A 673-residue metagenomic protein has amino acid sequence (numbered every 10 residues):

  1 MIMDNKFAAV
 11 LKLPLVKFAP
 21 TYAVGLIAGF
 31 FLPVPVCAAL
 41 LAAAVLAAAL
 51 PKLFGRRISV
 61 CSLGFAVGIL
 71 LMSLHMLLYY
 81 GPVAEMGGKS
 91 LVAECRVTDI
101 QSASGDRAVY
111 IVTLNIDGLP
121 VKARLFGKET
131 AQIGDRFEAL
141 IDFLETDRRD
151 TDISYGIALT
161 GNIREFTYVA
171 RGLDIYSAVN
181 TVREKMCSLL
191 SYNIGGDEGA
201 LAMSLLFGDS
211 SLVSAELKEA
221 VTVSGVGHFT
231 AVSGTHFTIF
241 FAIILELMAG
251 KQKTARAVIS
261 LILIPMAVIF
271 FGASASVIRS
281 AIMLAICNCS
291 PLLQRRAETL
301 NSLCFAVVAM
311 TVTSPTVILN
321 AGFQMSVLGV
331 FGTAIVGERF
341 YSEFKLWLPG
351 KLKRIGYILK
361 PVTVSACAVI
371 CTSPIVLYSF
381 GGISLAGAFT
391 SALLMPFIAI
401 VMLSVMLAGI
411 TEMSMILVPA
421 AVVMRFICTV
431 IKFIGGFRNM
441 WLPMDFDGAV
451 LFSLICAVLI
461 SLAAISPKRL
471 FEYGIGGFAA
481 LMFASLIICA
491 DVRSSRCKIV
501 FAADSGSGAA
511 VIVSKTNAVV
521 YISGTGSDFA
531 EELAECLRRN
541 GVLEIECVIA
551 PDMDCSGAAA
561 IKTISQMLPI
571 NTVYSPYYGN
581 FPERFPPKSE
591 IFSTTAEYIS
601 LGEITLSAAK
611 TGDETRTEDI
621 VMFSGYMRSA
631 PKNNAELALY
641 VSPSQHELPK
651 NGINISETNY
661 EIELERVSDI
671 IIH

Functional and structural regions predicted by a protein language model:
M1-E85, R279, A449, L462-S466 (+1 more regions): N-terminal leader/targeting segments
M1-F31, I286, S290-P291, I355-G356 (+5 more regions): Hydrophobic alpha-helical segments
I2-L11, P20, V24, A158-A281 (+1 more regions): Aromatic-rich juxtamembrane segments at the membrane interface
A47, V60-G64, A215-G387, S404 (+2 more regions): Hydrophobic alpha-helical transmembrane segments in multi-pass membrane proteins
S73-G87, I487-I499: Aromatic-capped interface at the extracytoplasmic side of an N-terminal signal-anchor transmembrane helix
G88-S104: Structural detector for short beta-strands of small beta-barrel domains
E94, N115-G118, R124-L140, R171-D174 (+3 more regions): Non-globular, low-confidence helical/coil segments that flank catalytic cores
I100-L173: OB-fold single-stranded nucleic acid-binding module
